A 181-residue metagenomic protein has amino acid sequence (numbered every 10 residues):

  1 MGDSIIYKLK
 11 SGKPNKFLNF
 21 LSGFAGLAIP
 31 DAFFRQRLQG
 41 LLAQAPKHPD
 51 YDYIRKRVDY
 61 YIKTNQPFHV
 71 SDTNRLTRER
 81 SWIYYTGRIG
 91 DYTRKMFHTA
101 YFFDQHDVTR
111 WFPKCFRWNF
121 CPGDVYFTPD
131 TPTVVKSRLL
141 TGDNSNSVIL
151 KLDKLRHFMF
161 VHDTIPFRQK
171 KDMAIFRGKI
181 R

Functional and structural regions predicted by a protein language model:
M1-R181: Secretory-pathway glycan-assembly enzymes, especially type II membrane glycosyltransferases that use nucleotide-sugar
